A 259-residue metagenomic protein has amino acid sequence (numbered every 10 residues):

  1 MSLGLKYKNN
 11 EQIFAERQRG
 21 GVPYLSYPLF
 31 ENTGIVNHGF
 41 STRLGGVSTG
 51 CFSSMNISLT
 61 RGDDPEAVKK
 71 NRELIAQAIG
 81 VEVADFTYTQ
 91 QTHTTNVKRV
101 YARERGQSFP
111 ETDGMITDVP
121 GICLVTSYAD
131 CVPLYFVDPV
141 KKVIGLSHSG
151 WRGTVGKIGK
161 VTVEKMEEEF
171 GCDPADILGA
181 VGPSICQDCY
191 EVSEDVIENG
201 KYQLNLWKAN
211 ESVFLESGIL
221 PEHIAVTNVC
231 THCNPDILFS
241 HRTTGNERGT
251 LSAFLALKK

Functional and structural regions predicted by a protein language model:
M1-K259: Active-site microenvironment for binding and transforming phosphate-containing groups
